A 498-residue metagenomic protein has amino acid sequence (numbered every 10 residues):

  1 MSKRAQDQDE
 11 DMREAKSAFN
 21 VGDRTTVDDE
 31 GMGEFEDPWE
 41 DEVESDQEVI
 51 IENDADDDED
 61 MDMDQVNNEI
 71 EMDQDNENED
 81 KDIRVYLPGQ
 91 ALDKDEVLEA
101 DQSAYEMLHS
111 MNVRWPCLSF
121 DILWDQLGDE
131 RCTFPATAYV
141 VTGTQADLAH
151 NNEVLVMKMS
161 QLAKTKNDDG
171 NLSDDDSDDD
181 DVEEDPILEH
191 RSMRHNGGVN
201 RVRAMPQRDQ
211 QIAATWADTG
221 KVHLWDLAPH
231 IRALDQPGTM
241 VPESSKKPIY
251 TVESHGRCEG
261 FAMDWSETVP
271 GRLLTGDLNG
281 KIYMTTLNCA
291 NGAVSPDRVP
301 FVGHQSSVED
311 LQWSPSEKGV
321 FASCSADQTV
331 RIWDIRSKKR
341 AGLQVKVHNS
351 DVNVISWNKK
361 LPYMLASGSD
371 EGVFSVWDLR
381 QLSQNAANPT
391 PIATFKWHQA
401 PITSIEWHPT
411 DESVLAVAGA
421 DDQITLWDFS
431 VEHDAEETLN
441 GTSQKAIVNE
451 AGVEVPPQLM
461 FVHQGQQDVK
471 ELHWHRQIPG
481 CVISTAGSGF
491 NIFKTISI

Functional and structural regions predicted by a protein language model:
S2-A5, D9-S192, G220-V252, T286-P296 (+1 more regions): Beta-propeller domains
S110-L123, S192-V199, H255-C258, H398-I402 (+1 more regions): Repeat-based blade/solenoid architectures
P116, A136, H150, G198 (+6 more regions): Beta-rich catalytic cores
W124-L127, T133-A136, P206-D209, E267-V269 (+4 more regions): Residue-level detector of Asp-centered blade-edge/turn motifs that repeat once per structural unit in beta-propeller
V140, A213, L273, F321 (+3 more regions): Hydrophobic beta-strand positions that form the internal "hydrophobic ladder" of WD40/Gbeta-like beta-propeller blades
S160-K164, D180-E184, T219-I249, S266-M364 (+6 more regions): Per-blade loop-tip surfaces of WD-repeat and WD-like beta-propellers in eukaryotic adaptors/scaffolds
E471-I498: Blade-level signature of beta-propeller repeat domains, shared across WD40, Kelch, NHL, RCC1 and BNR/Asp-box propellers
